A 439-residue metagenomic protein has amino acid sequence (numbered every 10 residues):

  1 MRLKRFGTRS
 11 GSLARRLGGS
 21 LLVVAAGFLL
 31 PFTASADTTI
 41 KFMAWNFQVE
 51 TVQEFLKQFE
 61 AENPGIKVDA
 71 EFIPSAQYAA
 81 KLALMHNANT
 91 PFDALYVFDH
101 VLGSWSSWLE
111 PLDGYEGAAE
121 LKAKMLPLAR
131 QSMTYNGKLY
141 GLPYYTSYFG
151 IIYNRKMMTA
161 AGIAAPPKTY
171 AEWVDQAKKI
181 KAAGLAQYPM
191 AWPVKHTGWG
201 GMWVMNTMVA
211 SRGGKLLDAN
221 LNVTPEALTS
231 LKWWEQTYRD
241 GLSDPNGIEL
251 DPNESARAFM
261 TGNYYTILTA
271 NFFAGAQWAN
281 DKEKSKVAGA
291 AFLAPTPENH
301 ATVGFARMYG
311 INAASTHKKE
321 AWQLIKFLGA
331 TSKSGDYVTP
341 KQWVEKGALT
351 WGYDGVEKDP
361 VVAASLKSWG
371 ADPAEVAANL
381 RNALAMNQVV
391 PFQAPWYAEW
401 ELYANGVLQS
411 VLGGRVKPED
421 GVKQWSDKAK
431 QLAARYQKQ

Functional and structural regions predicted by a protein language model:
D37-F47, I66-E71, D93-A94, Y188-M190 (+1 more regions): Short, well-ordered beta-strand elements
T39-E54, I73, S147, W199 (+1 more regions): Extracytoplasmic "Venus flytrap"
E54-P127, T134, K156-K168, R257-T266 (+1 more regions): Extracytoplasmic "Venus flytrap"/periplasmic binding protein-like
F98-F149, K168, V174, G200-G201 (+4 more regions): Hinge/lid segment of periplasmic solute-binding proteins
H100-G103, G275-K286, E298-L402, K438: C-terminal lobe and pocket-closing loops of periplasmic/extracytoplasmic Venus-flytrap solute-binding proteins
D113-M125, P189, V194-K195, A210-L231 (+4 more regions): Short, solvent-exposed loop/beta-turn-alpha elements that line the ligand-binding surface or hinge of extracytoplasmic
N136, Y140-Y144, F149, V174-N220 (+2 more regions): Extracytoplasmic/periplasmic solute-binding protein
A177-K179, A219-I248, A291-F292: Glycine-centered hinge/linker elements that transmit conformational signals in sensory and ligand-binding systems
